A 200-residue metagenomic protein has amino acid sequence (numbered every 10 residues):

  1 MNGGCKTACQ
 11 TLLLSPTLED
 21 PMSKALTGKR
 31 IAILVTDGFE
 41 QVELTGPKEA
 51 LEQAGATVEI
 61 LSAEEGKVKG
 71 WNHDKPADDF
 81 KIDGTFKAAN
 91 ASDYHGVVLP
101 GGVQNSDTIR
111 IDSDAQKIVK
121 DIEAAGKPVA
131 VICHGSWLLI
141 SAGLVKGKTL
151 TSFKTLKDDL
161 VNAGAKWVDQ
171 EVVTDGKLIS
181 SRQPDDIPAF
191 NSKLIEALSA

Functional and structural regions predicted by a protein language model:
S15-A125, V129, L138-T149, K157-A200: Extended, subdomain-level signal for the structured scaffold at the beginning of enzyme domains
C133: Catalytic nucleophile serine of serine hydrolases, specifically the conserved "nucleophile elbow" pentapeptide
